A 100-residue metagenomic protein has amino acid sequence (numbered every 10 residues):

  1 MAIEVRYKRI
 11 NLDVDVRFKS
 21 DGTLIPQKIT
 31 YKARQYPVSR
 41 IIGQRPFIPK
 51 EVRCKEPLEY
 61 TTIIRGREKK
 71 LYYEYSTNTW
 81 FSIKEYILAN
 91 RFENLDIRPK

Functional and structural regions predicted by a protein language model:
M1-K100: Cysteine-centric segments in proteins
